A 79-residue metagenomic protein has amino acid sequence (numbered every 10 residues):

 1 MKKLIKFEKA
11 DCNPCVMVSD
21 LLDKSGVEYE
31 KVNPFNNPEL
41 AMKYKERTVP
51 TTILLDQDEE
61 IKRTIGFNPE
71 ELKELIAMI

Functional and structural regions predicted by a protein language model:
M1-S25: Local sequence-structure signature of Cys/Sec-based thiol-disulfide redox active-site neighborhoods
E28-E30: Conserved beta-strand segments of alpha/beta enzyme cores
N36-M42: Acidic, metal-coordinating helix/loop segments flanking the phosphotransfer/catalytic sites of two-component signaling
K45-I53: Structural micro-motif
D56-I79: Non-catalytic, surface beta->alpha helical segment in thiol-disulfide oxidoreductase systems
